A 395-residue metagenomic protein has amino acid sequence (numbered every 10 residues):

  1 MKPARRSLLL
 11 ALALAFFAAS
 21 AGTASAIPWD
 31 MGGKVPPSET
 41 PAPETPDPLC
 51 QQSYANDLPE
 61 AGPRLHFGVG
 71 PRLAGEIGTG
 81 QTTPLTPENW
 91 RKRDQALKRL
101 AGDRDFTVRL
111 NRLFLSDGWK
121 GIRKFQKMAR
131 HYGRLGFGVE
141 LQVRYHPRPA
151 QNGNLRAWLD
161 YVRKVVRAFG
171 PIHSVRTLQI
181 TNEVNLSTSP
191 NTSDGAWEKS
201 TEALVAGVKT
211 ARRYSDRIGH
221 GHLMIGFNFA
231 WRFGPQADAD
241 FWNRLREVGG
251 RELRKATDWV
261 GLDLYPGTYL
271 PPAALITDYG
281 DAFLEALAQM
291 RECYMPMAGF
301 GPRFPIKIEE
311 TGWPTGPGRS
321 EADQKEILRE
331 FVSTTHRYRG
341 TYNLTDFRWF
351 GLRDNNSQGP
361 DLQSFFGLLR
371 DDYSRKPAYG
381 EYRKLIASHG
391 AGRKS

Functional and structural regions predicted by a protein language model:
M1-L9: Bacterial N-terminal signal peptides that target proteins for export
A11-S20: Bacterial N-terminal signal peptides
A24-A26: Boundary at the C-terminal end of the N-terminal hydrophobic targeting segment
P37-T45, Q52: Ser/Thr-rich, Proline-interspersed low-complexity disordered segments
P48-G70, G78-L97, V184, G318-E326 (+1 more regions): Aromatic-rich peripheral "rim/lid" segments of glycoside hydrolase catalytic domains that contact and position glycan
P63-P71, F106-L110, F137-V143, R176-I180 (+4 more regions): Hydrophobic faces of well-ordered beta-strands that scaffold small-molecule active sites in alpha/beta enzyme cores
I77-W90, W119-K124, P147-L287, G301-R303 (+2 more regions): Active-site cleft segment of glycoside hydrolase catalytic domains centered on the general acid/base Glu
T82-G118, M128-Q142: Catalytic domains of carbohydrate-active enzymes, especially glycoside hydrolases
